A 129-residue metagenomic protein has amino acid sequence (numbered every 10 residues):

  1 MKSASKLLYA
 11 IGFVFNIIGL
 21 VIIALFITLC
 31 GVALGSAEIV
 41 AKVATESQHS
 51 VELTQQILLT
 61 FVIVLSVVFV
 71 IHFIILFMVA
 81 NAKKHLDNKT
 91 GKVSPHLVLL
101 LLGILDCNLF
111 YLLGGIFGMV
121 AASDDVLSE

Functional and structural regions predicted by a protein language model:
M1-I18, I39-Q55, I75-I104, F110-E129: Membrane-interface extramembranous regions at the lipid-water interface
V21-V70: Membrane-helix interface segments in multi-pass membrane proteins
